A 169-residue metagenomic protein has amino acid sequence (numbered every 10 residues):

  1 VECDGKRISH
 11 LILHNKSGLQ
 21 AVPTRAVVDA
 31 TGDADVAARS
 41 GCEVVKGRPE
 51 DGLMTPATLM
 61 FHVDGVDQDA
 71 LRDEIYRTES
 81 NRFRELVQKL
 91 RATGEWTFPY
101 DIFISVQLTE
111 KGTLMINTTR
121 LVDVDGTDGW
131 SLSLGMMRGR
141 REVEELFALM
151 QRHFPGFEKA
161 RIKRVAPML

Functional and structural regions predicted by a protein language model:
V1-H10, H14-A26, A30-L169: Flavin (FAD/FMN)-binding glycine-rich loop and adjacent Rossmann-like elements that form
